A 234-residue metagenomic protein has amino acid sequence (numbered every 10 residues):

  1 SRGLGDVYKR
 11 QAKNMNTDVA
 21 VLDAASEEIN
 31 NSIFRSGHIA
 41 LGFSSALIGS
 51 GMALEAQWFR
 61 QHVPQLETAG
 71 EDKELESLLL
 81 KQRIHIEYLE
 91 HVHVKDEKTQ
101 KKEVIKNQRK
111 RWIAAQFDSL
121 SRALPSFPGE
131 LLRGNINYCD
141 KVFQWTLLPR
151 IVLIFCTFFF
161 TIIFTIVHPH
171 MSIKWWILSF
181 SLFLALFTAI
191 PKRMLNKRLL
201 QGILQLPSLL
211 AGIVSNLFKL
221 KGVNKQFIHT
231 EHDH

Functional and structural regions predicted by a protein language model:
S1-R2, D6-E67: Long helical/loop segments within the catalytic core of UDP-sugar-dependent glycosyltransferases, especially the large
S26-S32, K106-F127, L209-L220: Catalytic core of nucleotide-sugar-dependent glycosyltransferases
A69-L75: Acidic donor-binding loop at a coil-to-helix junction in glycosyltransferase catalytic cores that engages
E76-K95: Catalytic donor-sugar/metal-binding loop of nucleotide-sugar-dependent glycosyltransferases
K98-A114, R198-Q201: Nucleotide-sugar-dependent glycosyltransferase catalytic core
K106-I163: Active-site-adjacent helix/loop segment of glycosyltransferases that harbors family-specific signature motifs
Q144-N224: Membrane-embedded multi-pass helical conduit in multi-pass membrane proteins, especially envelope-biosynthetic
K225-H234: Short linear elements at protein peripheries
